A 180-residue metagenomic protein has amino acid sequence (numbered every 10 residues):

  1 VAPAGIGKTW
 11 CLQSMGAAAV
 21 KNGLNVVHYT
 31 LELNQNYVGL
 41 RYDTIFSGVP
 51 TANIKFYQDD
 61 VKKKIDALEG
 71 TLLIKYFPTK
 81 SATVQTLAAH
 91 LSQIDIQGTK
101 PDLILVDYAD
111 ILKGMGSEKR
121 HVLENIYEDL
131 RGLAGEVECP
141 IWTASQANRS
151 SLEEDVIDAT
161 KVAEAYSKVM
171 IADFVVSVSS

Functional and structural regions predicted by a protein language model:
V1-A2: The Walker A (P-loop) glycine that initiates the GxxxxGKT/S ATP-binding motif of P-loop NTPases
G5: Walker A (P-loop) phosphate-binding loop of P-loop NTPases
K8: Conserved lysine of the Walker
A18-K100, G114: Cytosolic-facing regulatory segments adjacent to core modules
N34-V38, K80-L87, L105, K119-D129 (+2 more regions): Helical mechanochemical/support elements of P-loop NTPase systems and associated helical scaffolds
D59-D60, N125-S180: Phosphate-binding/switch region of NTP-binding enzymes
I74, D102-L105, V176: Structural motif
A89, P101-I141: Helical hairpin unit composed of two closely spaced alpha helices linked by a short loop
